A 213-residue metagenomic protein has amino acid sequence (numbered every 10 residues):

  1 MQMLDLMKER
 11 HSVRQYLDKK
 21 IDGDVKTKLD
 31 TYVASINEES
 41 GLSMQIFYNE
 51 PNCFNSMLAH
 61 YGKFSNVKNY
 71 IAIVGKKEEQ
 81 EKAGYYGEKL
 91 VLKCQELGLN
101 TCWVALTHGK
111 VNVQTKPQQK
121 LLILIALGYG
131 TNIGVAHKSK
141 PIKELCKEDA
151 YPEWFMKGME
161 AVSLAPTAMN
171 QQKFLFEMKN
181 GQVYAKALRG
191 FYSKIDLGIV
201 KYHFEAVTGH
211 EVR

Functional and structural regions predicted by a protein language model:
M1-R213: Acidic, surface-exposed loops and disordered segments
